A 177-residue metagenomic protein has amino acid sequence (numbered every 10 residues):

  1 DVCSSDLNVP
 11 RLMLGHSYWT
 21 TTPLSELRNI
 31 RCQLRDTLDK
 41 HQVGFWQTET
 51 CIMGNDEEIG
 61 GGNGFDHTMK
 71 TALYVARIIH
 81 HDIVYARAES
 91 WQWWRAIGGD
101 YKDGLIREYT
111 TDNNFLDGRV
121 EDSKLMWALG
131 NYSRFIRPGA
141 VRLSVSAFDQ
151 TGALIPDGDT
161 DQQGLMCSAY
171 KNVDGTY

Functional and structural regions predicted by a protein language model:
V2-S4: Short, small-residue-biased leader/transition segments that mark boundaries at the very start of proteins
D6-V9, L38-K40, V84-A86, V120 (+1 more regions): Extracellular/periplasmic catalytic domains that process cell-envelope and extracellular macromolecules
L7-E58: Glycoside hydrolase catalytic-domain groove-lining segments
G15, W93, N131, A169-K171: Hydrophobic side chains in beta-strands
C32-R35, R77-H81, L165-S168: Generic recognition of flexible, low-complexity loop/linker segments
G44-D157: Aromatic/acidic polysaccharide-binding cleft in carbohydrate-active enzymes
Q150-Y177: Carbohydrate-binding surface patches
